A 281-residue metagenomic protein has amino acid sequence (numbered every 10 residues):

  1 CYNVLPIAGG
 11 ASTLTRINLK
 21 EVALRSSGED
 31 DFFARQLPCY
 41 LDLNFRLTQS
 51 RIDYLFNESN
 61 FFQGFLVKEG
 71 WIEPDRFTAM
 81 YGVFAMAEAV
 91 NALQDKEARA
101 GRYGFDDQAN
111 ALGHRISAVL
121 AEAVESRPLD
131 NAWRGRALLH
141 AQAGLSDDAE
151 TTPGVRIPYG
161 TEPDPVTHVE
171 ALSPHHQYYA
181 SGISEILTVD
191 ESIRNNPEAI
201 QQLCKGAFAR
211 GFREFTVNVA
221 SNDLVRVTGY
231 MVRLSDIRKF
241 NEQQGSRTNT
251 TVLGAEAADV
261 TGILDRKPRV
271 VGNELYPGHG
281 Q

Functional and structural regions predicted by a protein language model:
C1-D75, K96, R102-D106, V119-Q281: Conserved catalytic cores of very large enzyme subunits
A8, E73-A89: Conserved phosphate/anionic-ligand binding catalytic regions in large, soluble enzymes, centered on
P38, M80, H114: Electropositive phosphate-/nucleotide-binding environments in soluble metabolic enzymes
A87, D106-N110: Terminal accessory/anchoring regions of large secretory-pathway or extracellular enzymes
E88-A98: Well-ordered alpha-helical scaffold segments within catalytic/enzyme domains
N110-A118: An alpha-helix initiation/capping motif
